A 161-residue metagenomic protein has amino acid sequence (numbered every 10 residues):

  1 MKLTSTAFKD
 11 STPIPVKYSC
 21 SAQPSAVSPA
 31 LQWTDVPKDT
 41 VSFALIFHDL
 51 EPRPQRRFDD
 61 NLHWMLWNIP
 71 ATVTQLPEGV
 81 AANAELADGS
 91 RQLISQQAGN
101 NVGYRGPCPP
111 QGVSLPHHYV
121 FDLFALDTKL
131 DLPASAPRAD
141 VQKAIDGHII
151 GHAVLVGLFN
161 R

Functional and structural regions predicted by a protein language model:
M1-R161: N-terminus-centered regions that define maturation/targeting leaders and the start of the first functional domain
